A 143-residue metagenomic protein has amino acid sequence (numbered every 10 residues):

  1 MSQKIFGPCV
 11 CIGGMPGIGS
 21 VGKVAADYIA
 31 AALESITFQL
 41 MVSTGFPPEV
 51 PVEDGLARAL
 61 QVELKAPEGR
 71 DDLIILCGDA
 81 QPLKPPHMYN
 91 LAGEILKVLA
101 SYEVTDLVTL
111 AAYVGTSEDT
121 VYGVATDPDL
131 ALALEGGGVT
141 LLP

Functional and structural regions predicted by a protein language model:
M1-A80: N-terminal short beta-loop-beta anion/metal-coordinating cradle
M15-V21, P82-P85, A112-E118: Gly/Ser/Thr-rich loops at beta-strand to alpha-helix junctions that form or flank small-molecule/cofactor-binding
A25-D27, N90, V121-V124: Short, glycine/charged-enriched secondary-structure capping and boundary segments
A31-S35, A100, V139: Generic secondary-structure signature for well-ordered alpha-helical cores
I36-T37, D106, L141: Residue-level detector of short coil/turn "hinge" positions at structural boundaries
G45-V52, T109-G115, T140-P143: Low-complexity, flexible helical/coil segments
G69-Y102, D106-T109: Ordered, amphipathic secondary-structure segments that act as subunit-interaction surfaces in large macromolecular
G115-P143: Catalytic cores of processing enzymes, dominated by hydrolases/peptidases, characterized by acidic/His-rich
